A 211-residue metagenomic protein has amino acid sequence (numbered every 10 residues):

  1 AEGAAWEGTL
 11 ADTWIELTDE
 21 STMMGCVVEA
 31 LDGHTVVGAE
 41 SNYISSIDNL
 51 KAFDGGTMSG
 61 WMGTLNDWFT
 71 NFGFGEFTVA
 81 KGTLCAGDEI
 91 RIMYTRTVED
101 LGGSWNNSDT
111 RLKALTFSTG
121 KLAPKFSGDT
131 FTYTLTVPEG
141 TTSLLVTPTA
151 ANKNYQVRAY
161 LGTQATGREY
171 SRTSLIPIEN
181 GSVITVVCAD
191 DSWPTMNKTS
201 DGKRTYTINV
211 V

Functional and structural regions predicted by a protein language model:
A1-W14: Eukaryote-biased recognition of intrinsically disordered, low-complexity regulatory segments
A11, F77-T78, R172: Short, solvent-exposed loop/turn positions at domain surfaces that link secondary-structure elements or cap domain
T13-L17, L122-K125: Short, surface-exposed loop motifs enriched in S/T, G, D/E and P with embedded aromatic residues
D19-G82: Hydrophobic, secondary-structure "cap" segments at the distal end of domains
T83-L84, P177: Residue-level "contact hotspot" at macromolecular interaction interfaces
G87-I90: Loop/turn positions that initiate beta-strands
Y94-T95: Short, surface-exposed secondary-structure boundary micro-motifs
V98-V211: Beta-rich interaction/scaffold domains
